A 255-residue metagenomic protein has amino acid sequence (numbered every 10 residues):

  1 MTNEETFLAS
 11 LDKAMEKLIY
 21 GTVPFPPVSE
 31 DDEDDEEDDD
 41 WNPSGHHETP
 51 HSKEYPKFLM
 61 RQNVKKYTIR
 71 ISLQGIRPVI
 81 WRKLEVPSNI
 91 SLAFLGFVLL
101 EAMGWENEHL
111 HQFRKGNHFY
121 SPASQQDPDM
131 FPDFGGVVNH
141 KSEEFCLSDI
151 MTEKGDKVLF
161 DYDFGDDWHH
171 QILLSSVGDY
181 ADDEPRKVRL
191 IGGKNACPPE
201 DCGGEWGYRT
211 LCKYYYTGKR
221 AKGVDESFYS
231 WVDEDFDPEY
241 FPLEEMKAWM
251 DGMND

Functional and structural regions predicted by a protein language model:
M1-D255: Short linear regulatory motifs enriched in tryptophan with gly/pro/ser
